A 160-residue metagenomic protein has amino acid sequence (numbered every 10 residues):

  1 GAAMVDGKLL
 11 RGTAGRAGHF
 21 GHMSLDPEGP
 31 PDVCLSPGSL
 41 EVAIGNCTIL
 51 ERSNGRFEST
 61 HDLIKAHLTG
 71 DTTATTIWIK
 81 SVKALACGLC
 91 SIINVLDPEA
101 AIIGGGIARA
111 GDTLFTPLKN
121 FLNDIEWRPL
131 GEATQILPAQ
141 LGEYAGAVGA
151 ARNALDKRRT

Functional and structural regions predicted by a protein language model:
G1-M4, M23: Short beta-strand scaffold segments in enzyme catalytic cores
A3-G15: Catalytic-core segment of enzymes that process non-peptidic bonds
L9, S24-T160: ATP-binding/phosphotransfer module of carbohydrate and carboxylate kinases, centering on a glycine-rich
G15-R16, L114: Conserved catalytic-core motifs of eukaryotic protein kinase domains, centered on the activation segment
A17-H19, L25: A short acidic/small-residue loop/turn micro-motif
